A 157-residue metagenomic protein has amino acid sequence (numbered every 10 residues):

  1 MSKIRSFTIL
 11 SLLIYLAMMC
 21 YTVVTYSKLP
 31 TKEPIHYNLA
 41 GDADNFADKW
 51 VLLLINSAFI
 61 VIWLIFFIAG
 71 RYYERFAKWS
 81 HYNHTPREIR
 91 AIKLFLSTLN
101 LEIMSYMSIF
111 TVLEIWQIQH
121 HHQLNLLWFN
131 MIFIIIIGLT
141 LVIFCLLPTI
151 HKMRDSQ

Functional and structural regions predicted by a protein language model:
M1-Y15, L52-L53, K93: Alpha-helical transmembrane segments and their helix-start/interface "positive-inside/aromatic belt" motifs in integral
F7-T8, I65-A69, K93-S105: Select subsegments of transmembrane alpha-helices in polytopic membrane proteins, especially boundary-proximal
S11-L13, N45-I65, N130-G138: Alpha-helical transmembrane segments
L16-P30, F67-G70: Alpha-helical transmembrane segments of multi-pass membrane proteins
T22-L54: Active-site and channel-lining beta-strand-loop segments that bind or position nucleotide-derived/phosphorylated
T25, I62-W79, C145-K152: Membrane-water interface of transmembrane alpha-helices
Y72-L94: Cytoplasmic juxtamembrane regions at transmembrane-helix boundaries
S105-Q157: Alpha-helical transmembrane segments of multi-pass integral membrane proteins, characterized by long hydrophobic
